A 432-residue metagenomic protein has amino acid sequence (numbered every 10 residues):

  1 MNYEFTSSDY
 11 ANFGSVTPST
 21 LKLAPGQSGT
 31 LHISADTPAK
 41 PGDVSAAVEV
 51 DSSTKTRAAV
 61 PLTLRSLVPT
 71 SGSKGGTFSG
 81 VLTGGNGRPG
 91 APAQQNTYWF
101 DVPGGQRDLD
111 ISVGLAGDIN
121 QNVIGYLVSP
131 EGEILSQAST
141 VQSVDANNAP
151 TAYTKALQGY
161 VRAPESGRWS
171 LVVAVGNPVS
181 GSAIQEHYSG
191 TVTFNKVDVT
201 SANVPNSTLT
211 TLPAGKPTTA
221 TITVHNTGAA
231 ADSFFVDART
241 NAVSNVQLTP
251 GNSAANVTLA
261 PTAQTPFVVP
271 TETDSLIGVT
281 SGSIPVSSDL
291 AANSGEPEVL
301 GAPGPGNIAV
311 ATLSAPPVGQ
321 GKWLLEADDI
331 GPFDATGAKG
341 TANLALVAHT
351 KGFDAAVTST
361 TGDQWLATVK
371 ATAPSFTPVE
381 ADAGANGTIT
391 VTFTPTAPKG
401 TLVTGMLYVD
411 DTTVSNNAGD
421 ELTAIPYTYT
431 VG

Functional and structural regions predicted by a protein language model:
M1, L31-I33, S45-D51, L171 (+3 more regions): Buried hydrophobic-core signal for structured, non-transmembrane domains
M1, T37, S52, V102 (+7 more regions): Asparagine-centered strand-capping/turn motif at beta-strand->loop junctions
M1-F5, V44-A46, A58-L62, N96-Y98 (+8 more regions): Edge beta-strands of jelly-roll/beta-sandwich modules across compartments, strongly enriched in secreted/luminal
M1-I33, K74-G76, G80, A93-Q95 (+6 more regions): Surface-exposed binding patches on compact interaction domains or structured appendages
L21-K40, G132-H187, N293-N343: Noncatalytic accessory or regulatory domains flanking protease catalytic cores in secreted, cell-surface, and selected
K22-P25, G90, D101-G104, T210-K216 (+2 more regions): Short, solvent-exposed loop/linker segments at the N-terminal edge of repeated beta-sheet extracellular domains
P38-G75, I184-G190, F194, A385 (+1 more regions): Terminal connector regions
V102-I111, A230-A231, V269-I277, Q320: Extended extracellular/luminal ectodomain segments enriched in beta-structured repeat modules
